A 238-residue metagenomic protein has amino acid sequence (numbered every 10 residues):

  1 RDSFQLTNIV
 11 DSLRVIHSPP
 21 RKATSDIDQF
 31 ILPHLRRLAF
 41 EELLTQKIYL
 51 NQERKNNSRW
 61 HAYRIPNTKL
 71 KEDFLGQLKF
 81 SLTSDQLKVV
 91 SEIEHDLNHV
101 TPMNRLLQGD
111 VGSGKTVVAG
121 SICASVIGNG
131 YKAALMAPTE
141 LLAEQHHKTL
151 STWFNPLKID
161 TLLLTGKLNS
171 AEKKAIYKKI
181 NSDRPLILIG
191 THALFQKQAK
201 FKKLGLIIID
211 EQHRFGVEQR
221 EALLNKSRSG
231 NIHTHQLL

Functional and structural regions predicted by a protein language model:
R1-Q77: Upstream accessory/linker segments immediately N-terminal to the RecA-like ATPase cores of bacterial MutS and a subset
W60-Q108: Conserved pre-motif I regulatory segment
N104, V118, I122-H147, N155-D160 (+1 more regions): Conserved SF1/SF2 helicase motif Ia
G114: Conserved glycine(s) of the Walker
G130-A134, D160, D183-I187, K203-L206 (+1 more regions): Loop/turn-to-beta-strand initiation segments
L142-K179: Conserved helix-turn-beta segment of the N-terminal RecA-like "Helicase ATP-binding" lobe in SF1/SF2 helicases
K167-L188, F195-L204: Conserved motor-coupling elements within RecA-like helicase/translocase cores
A193-L238: SF2 helicase catalytic motif II
